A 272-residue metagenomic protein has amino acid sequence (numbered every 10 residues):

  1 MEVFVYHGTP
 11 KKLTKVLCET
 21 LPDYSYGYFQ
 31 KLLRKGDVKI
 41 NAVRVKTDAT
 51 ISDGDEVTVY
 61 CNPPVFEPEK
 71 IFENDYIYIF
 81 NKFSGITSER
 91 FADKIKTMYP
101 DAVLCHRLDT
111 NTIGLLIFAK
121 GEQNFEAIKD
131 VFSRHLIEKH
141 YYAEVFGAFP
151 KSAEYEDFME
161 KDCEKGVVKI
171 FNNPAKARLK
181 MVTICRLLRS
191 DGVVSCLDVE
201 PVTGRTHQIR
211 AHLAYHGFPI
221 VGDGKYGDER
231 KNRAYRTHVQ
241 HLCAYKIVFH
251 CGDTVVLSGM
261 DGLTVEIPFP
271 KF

Functional and structural regions predicted by a protein language model:
M1-K165, K169, P174-K180, L188-S190 (+1 more regions): RNA pseudouridine synthases
M1-K31, V194, Q208-F272: Pseudouridine synthases involved in rRNA/tRNA modification
L33, R189, P201, G252-T254: Short, acidic, Ser/Thr-enriched surface-loop or helix-capping motifs
C185, L197: Long C-terminal interaction/binding lobes of large macromolecular proteins
R186-L187, G262: Acidic/proline-rich low-complexity IDRs
